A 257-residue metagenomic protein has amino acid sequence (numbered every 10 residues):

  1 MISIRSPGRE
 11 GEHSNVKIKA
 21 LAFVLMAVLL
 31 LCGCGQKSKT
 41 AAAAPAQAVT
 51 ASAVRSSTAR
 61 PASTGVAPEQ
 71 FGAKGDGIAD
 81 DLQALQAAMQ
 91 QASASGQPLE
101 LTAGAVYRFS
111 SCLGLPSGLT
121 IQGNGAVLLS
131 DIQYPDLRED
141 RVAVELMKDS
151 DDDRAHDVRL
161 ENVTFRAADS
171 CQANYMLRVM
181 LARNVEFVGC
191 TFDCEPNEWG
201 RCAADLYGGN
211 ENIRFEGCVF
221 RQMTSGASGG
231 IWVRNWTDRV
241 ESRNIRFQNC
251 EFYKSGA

Functional and structural regions predicted by a protein language model:
L31-G33: C-terminal motif of bacterial Sec signal peptides marking the signal peptidase cleavage site
G35-K37: Bacterial signal peptide processing site
A46-A84: Right-handed parallel beta-helix/beta-solenoid
L82, Q86, A94-D140, T164-F165 (+1 more regions): N-terminal extracellular ligand-recognition/capping segment immediately after the signal peptide
Q97, A105, S111, S117-L119 (+9 more regions): The right-handed parallel beta-helix/beta-solenoid scaffold, focusing on the short coil/turn and N-cap positions
F109-S110, Q133-D151, D169-V179, P196-Y207 (+2 more regions): Extracellular beta-strand/beta-solenoid scaffold signature
Q122-V127, R154-A167, R183-E195, E211-T224 (+1 more regions): Right-handed parallel beta-helix
